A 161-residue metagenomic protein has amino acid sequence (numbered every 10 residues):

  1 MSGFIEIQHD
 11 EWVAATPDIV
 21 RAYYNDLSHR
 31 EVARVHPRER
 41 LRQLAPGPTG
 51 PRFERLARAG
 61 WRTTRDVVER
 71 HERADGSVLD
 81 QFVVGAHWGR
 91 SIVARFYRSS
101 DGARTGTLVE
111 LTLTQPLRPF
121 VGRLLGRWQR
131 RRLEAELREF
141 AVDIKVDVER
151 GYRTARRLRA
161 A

Functional and structural regions predicted by a protein language model:
M1-T49: Hydrophobic ligand-binding cavity/cleft-lining segments
W12-T16, Y97-S99, T112-R118, D147: Solvent-exposed residues in well-ordered beta-strands and their adjoining turns, especially edge/terminal strands
I19-R21, V32, T63-R65, S91-I92 (+1 more regions): Short acidic, gly/pro-rich beta-turn/loop elements at beta-sheet edges and active-site/ligand-binding grooves
V20-Y24, R30, F53-R55, R70 (+4 more regions): Hydrophobic pocket/interface hotspot
V35-L41, P48-P51, R70, Q81-V83 (+2 more regions): Short, surface-exposed, polar/charged, turn-prone segments marking secondary-structure boundaries
P37, R58-L108, T114-P116: Hydrophobic-ligand binding "helix-grip"
G50-G60: Short, well-structured hydrophobic secondary-structure segments
P116-A161: A conserved amphipathic terminal alpha-helix motif
